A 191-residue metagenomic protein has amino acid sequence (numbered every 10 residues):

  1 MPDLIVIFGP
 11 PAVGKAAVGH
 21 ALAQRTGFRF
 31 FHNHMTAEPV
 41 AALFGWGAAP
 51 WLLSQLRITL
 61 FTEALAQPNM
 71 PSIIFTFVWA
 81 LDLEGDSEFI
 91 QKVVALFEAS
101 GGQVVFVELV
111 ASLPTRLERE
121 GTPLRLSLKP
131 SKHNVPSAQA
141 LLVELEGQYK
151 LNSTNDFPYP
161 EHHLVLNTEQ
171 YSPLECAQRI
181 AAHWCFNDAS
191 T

Functional and structural regions predicted by a protein language model:
I7: Hydrophobic anchor at the beta1->P-loop junction of P-loop NTPases
P10: P-loop (Walker A) phosphate-binding loop of NTP-binding proteins
G14: Conserved glycine(s) of the Walker
A17-L65: Conserved substrate/cofactor phosphate-moiety recognition/catalytic segment in nucleotide-dependent phosphotransferases
L52-L113: Glycine-rich phosphate-binding loop used to anchor ATP phosphates in small-molecule kinases, encompassing both
R57, F61, P173-A181: Short, amphipathic alpha-helical "lid/cap" segments that border enzyme active or binding sites
L113-E120: Switch/connector loops and helix/strand junctions flanking conserved nucleotide-binding motifs in nucleotide-processing
T122-E175: Small-molecule kinase domains that catalyze NTP-dependent phosphoryl transfer to phosphate-bearing small molecules
